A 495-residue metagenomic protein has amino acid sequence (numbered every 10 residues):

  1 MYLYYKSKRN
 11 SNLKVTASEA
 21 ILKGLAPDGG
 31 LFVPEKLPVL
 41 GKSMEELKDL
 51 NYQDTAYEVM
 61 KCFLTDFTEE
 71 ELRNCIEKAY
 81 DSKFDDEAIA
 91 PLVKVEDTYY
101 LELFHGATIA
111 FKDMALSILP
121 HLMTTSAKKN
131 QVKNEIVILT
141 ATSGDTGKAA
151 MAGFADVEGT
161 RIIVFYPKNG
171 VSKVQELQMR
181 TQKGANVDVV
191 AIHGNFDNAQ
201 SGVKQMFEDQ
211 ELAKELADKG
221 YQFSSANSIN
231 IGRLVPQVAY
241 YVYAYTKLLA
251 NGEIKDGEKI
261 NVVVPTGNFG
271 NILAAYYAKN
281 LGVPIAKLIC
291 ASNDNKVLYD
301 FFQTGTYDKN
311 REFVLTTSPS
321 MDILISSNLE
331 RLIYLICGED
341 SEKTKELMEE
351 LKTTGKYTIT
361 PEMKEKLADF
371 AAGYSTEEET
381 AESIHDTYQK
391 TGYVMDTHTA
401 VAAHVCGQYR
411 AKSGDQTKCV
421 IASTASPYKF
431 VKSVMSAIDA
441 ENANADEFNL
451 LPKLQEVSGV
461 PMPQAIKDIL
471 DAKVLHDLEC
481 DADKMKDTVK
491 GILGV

Functional and structural regions predicted by a protein language model:
M1-V495: PLP-dependent amino-acid enzyme catalytic core
